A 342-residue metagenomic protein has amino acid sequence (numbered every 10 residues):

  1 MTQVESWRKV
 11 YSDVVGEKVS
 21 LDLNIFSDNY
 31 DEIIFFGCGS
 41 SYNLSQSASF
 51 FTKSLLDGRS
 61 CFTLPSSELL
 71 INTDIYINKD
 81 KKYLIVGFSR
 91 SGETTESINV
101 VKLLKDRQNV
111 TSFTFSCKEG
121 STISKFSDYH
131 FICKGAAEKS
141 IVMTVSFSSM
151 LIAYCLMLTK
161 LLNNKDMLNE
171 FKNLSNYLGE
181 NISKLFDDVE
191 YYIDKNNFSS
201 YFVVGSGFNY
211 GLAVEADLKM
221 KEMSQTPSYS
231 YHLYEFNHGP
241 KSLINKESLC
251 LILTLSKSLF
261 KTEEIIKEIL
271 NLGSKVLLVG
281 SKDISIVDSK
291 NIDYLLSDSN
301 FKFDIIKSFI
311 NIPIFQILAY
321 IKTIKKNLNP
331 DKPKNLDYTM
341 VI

Functional and structural regions predicted by a protein language model:
M1-R8: N-terminal amphipathic/basic leader segments beginning at the initiator methionine
R8-N29, Y129-L251, L259, K326-I342: Active-site phosphate/pyrophosphate-binding segments
D28-S175, S206, K241, L249-F301 (+1 more regions): Glycine-rich phosphate-binding loops that contact phosphosugars or nucleotide phosphates
F35, S41-A48, A213-E215, K219 (+1 more regions): Conserved phosphate/anionic-ligand binding catalytic regions in large, soluble enzymes, centered on
N300-I342: Peripheral docking tails and interdomain loops at the edges of cofactor- or intermediate-handling domains
